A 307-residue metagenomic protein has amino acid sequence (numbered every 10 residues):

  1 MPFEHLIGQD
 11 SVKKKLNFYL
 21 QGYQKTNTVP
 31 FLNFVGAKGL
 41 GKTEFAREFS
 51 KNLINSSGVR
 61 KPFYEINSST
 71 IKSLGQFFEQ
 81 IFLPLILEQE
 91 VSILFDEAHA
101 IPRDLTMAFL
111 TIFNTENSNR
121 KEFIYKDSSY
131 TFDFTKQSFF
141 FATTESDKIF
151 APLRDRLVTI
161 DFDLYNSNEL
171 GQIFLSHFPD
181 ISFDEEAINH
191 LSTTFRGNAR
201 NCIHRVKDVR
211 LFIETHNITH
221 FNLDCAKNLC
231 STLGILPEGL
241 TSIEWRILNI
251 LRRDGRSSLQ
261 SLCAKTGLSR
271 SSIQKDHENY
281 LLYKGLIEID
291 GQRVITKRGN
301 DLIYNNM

Functional and structural regions predicted by a protein language model:
M1-K15, L236-E238: Dynamic helix-loop-helix/coil hinge segments at AAA+ ATPase domain boundaries and subdomain interfaces
K13-K14, R60-E90: Short glycine-rich substrate-engagement loop in P-loop NTPases that contacts/grips substrate
Q21, R103-F134, K148: Conserved catalytic/switch belt of AAA+ P-loop NTPases
Q21-I66, F82-P84: Walker A/P-loop
T144, V158-L170: Conserved AAA+ ATPase "SRH/arginine-finger" region at the nucleotide-binding site
I188, L211-L236, E244, E278 (+1 more regions): Conserved C-terminal helix/linker of AAA+ ATPases
F195-R210, H220-N222, L240-S242: The conserved phosphate-sensing helix
G255-M307: Terminal-proximal interaction/regulatory segments of ATP-powered molecular machines
